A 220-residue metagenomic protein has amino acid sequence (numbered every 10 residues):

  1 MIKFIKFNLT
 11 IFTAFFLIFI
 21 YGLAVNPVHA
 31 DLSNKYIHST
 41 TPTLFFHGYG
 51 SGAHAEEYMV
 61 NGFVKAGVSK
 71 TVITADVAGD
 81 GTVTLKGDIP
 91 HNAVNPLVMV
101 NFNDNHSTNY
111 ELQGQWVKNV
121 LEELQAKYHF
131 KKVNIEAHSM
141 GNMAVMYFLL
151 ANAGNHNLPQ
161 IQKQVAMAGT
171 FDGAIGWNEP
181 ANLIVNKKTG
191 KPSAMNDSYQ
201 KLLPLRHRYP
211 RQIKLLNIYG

Functional and structural regions predicted by a protein language model:
M1-D31: Sec-dependent N-terminal signal peptides of Gram-positive bacterial secreted proteins and lipoproteins
H29-T41, E123: Short beta-strand-to-loop junctions in surface cap/lid or active-site-entrance loops
I37-H38, P90-V94, N157-P159, R208-R211: Extracellular/periplasmic catalytic domains that process cell-envelope and extracellular macromolecules
F46-G48, N101, H138-S139, A168: The conserved beta1-alpha1 loop
Y49-H129: Active-site catalytic motif of lipid deacylating hydrolases and related acyltransferases
V60, T108-K201: Serine-dependent carboxylesterase/thioesterase catalytic core of lipase-like alpha/beta-hydrolase/SGNH enzymes
Q200-K201, L205-G220: C-terminal catalytic-base region of ester-bond hydrolases, centering on the histidine of the charge-relay
